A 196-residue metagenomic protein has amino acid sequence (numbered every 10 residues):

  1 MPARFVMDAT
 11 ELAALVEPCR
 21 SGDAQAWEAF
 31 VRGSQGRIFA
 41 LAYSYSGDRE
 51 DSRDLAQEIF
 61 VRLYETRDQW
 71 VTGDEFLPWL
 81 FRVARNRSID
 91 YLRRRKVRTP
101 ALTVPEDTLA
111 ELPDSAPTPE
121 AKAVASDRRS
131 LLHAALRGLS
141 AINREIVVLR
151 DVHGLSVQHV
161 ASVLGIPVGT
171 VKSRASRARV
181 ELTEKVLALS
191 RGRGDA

Functional and structural regions predicted by a protein language model:
M1-D8, P18, T99-P100, D107-A110 (+4 more regions): C-terminal edge and immediately downstream basic/flexible tail or linker adjoining helix-turn-helix-like DNA-binding
T10, R53, H133-T170: Helix-turn-helix DNA-binding module
V16-A40, Y64, R144: A short, charge-rich alpha-helical start-of-domain segment used by transcription regulators
C19, I38, A42, S52-L63 (+4 more regions): Short, small-hydrophobic-rich alpha-helical interface motif
R20-S21, G47, E58-E75, R94-K96: Sigma70-family region 2
V31-R49, T66, L136, A188: Amphipathic, Lys/Arg- and hydrophobic-enriched alpha-helical face
Q35, F39, F60, S140 (+2 more regions): C-terminal flanking helix
E65-T72, R82-T103, P117, A125 (+1 more regions): Arg/Lys-rich amphipathic alpha helix in sigma70-family domain 2
